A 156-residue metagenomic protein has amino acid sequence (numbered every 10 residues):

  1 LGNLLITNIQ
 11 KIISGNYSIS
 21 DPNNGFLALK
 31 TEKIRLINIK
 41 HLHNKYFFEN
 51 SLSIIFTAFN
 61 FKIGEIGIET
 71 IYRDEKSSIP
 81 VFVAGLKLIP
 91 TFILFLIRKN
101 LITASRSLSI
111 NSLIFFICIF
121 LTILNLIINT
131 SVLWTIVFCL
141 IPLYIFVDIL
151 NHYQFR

Functional and structural regions predicted by a protein language model:
L1-I110: Conserved catalytic loops of nucleotide-sugar-dependent glycosyltransferases that act on lipid-linked
A104-R156: Membrane-embedded multi-pass helical conduit in multi-pass membrane proteins, especially envelope-biosynthetic
